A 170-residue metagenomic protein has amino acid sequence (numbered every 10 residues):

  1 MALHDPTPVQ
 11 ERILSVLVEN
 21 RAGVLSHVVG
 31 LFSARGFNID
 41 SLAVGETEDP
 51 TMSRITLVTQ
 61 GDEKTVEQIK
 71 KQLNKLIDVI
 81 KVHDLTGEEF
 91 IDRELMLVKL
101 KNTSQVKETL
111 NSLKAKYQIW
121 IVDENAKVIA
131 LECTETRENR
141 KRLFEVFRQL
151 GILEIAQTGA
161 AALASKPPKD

Functional and structural regions predicted by a protein language model:
M1-S53, V58-D170: Long, contiguous binding/interaction regions
